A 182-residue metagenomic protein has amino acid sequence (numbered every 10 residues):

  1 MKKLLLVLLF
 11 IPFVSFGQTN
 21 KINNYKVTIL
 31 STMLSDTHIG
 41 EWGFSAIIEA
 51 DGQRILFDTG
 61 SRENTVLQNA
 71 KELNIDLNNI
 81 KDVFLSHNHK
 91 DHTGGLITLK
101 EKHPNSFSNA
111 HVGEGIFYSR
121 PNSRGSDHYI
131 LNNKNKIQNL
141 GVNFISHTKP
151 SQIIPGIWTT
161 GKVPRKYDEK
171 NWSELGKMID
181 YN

Functional and structural regions predicted by a protein language model:
L4-F13: Sec-dependent N-terminal signal peptides
G17-T19: Boundary at the C-terminal end of the N-terminal hydrophobic targeting segment
I22-Y25, A50-R54, S151-W158: Beta-strand-turn-beta hairpins that frame and shape the catalytic cleft of phosphate-ester-processing enzymes
Y25-E72, I179-N182: Conserved beta-strand hairpin/beta-sheet module of binuclear metal-dependent hydrolase folds, prominently
T28, F84, H111, I145 (+1 more regions): Hydrophobic/aromatic beta-strand patches that form the interior of the parallel beta-sheet core in alpha/beta enzyme
D36, E63-T65, H89-T93, F117-R120 (+1 more regions): Active-site environment of divalent metal-dependent phosphoester hydrolases
N64-V112: Active-site metal-binding motif and surrounding structural segment of the metallo-beta-lactamase
G115-N182: Metallo-beta-lactamase
